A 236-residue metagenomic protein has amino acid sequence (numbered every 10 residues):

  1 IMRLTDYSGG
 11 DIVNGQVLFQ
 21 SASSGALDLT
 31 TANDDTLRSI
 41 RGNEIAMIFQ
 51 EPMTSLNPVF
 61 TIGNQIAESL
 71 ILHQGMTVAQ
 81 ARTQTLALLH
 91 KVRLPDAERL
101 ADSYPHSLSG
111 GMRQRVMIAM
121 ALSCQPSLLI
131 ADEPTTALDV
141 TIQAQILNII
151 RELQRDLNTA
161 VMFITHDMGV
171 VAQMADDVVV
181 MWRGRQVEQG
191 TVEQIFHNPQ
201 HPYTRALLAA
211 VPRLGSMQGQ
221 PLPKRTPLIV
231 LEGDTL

Functional and structural regions predicted by a protein language model:
Q16-D28, Q80-R99, L208-A209: Conserved ABC ATPase "signature" region
S24-A46, N64, L72, Q194-P199: ABC ATPase NBD coupling module
A26, V192-L236: Charged, flexible cofactor/metal-binding loops and thiol motifs
S123-S127: A short, proline-enriched helix->beta-strand linker immediately N-terminal to the Walker B motif in ABC-type P-loop
V171-Q173: A short, surface-exposed alpha-helical micro-motif characterized by mixed small hydrophobic and charged/polar residues
D177, Q189: Short, glycine/charged-rich "phosphate-handling" switch motifs in NTP-dependent and phosphotransfer domains
